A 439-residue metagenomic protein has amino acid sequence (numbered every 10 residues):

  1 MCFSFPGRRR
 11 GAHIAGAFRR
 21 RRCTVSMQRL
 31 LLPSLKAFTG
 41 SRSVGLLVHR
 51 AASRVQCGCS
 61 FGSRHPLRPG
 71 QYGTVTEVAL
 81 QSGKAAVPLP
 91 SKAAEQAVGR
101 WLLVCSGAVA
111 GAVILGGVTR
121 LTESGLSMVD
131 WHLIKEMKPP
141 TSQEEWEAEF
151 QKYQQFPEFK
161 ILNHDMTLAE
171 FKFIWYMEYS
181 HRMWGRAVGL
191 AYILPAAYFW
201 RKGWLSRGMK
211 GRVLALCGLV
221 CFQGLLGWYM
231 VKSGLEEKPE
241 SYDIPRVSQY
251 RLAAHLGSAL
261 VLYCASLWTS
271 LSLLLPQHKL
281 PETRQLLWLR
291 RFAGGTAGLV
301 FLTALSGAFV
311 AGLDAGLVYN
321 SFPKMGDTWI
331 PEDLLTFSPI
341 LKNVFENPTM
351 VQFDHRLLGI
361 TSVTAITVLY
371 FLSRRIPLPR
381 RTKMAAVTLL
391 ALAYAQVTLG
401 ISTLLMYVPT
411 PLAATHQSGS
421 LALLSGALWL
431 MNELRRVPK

Functional and structural regions predicted by a protein language model:
C2, C23, C57-C59: Cysteine-centered motifs
F3-F5, F18, F38, F61 (+1 more regions): Aromatic (phenylalanine/tyrosine) cluster motif
P6-R9, R21: N-terminus-biased targeting/localization segments
Q28-P33, G40, G45-R50, R54-K439: Polytopic transmembrane helical bundles with strong interfacial aromatic enrichment
